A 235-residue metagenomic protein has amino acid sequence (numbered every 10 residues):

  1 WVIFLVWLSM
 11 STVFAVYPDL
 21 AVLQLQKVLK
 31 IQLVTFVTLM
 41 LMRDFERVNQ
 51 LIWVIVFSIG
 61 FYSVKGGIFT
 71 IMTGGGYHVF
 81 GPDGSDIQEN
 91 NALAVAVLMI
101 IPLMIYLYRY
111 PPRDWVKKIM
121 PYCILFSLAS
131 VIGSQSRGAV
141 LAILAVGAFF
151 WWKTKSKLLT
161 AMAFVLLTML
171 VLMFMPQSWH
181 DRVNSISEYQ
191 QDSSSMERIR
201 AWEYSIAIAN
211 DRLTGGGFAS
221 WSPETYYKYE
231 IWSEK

Functional and structural regions predicted by a protein language model:
V2-V13, K30-V37, R47-V79, S85-K153 (+1 more regions): Alpha-helical transmembrane segments of multi-pass inner-membrane proteins
S9-V22, R43-N49, D181: Transmembrane alpha-helix boundary signature
A21-L29: Structural signature of hydrophobic alpha-helical transmembrane segments
I59, I100, S178, M196-R200: Generic recognition of short, well-ordered alpha-helical interface segments
V79-G84, S187-E203, N210-K235: Long extracytoplasmic/lumenal interhelical loops at the membrane interface of multi-pass membrane proteins
P176-S187: Hydrophobic alpha-helical transmembrane segments in integral membrane proteins
